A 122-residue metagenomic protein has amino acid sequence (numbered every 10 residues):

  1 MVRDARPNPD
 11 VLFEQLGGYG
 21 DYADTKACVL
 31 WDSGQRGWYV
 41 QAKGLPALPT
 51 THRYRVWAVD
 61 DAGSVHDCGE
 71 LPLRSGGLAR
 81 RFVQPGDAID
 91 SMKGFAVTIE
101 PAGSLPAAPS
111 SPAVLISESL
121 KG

Functional and structural regions predicted by a protein language model:
M1-G122: N-terminal targeting/export leaders
